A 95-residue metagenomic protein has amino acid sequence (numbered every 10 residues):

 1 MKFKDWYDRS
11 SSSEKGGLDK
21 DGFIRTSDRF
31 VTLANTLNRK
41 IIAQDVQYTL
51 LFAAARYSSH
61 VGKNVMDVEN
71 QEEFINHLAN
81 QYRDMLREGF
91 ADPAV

Functional and structural regions predicted by a protein language model:
K2-V95: Solvent-exposed interaction surfaces and binding hotspots enriched for charged
